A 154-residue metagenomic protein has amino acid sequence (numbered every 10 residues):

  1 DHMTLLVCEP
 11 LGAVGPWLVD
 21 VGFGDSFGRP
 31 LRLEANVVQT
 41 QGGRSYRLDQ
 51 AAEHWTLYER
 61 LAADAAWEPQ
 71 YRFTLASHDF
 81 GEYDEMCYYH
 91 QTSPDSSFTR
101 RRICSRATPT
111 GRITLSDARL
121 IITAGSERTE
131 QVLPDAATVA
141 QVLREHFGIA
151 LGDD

Functional and structural regions predicted by a protein language model:
D1-Q131, A137: His-Asp-centered catalytic microenvironments across diverse enzyme cores, prominently the transglutaminase-like
Q131, A136-D154: Generic C-terminus detector
